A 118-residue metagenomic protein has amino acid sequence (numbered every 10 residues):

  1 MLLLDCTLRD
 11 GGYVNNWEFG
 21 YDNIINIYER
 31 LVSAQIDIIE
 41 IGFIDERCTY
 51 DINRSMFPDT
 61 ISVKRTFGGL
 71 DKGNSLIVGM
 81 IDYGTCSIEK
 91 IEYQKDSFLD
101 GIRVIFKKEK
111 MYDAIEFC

Functional and structural regions predicted by a protein language model:
M1-L4: Extreme N-terminal starter segment of soluble prokaryotic enzymes
C6-I25, L76-S87, R103-E109: Active-site mouth loops of central-metabolism enzymes
G11, L31, I39, I102: Conserved, mostly hydrophobic/aromatic
G20-R30, T85-K95, A114: Short, acidic/polar
N26, A34, P58-I61, S97: Generic alpha-helix structural propensity
V32-S33, K64-N74, E89-L99, E116-C118: Acidic (Asp/Glu)-rich catalytic clusters
D37-R65, R103-Y112: Glycine-rich, proline-tolerant flexible connector loops at the mouths of alpha/beta enzymes
T49-S87: Mid-domain alpha/beta scaffold segments of enzyme catalytic cores
